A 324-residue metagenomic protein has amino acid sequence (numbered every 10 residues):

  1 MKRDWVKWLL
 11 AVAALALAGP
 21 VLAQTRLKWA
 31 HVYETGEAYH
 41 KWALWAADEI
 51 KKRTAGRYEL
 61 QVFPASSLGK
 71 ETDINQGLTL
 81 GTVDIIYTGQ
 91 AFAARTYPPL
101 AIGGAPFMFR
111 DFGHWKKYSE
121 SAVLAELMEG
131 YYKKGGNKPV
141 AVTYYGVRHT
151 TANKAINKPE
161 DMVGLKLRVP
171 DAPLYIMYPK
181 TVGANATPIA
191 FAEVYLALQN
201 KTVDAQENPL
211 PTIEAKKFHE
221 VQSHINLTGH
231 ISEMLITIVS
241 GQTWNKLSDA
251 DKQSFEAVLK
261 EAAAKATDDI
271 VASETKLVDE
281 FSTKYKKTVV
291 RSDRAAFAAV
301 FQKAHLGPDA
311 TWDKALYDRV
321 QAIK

Functional and structural regions predicted by a protein language model:
M1-L10: Bacterial N-terminal signal peptides that target proteins for export
Q24-H114, V123, G130-K324: N-terminal secretory/targeting leader peptides
